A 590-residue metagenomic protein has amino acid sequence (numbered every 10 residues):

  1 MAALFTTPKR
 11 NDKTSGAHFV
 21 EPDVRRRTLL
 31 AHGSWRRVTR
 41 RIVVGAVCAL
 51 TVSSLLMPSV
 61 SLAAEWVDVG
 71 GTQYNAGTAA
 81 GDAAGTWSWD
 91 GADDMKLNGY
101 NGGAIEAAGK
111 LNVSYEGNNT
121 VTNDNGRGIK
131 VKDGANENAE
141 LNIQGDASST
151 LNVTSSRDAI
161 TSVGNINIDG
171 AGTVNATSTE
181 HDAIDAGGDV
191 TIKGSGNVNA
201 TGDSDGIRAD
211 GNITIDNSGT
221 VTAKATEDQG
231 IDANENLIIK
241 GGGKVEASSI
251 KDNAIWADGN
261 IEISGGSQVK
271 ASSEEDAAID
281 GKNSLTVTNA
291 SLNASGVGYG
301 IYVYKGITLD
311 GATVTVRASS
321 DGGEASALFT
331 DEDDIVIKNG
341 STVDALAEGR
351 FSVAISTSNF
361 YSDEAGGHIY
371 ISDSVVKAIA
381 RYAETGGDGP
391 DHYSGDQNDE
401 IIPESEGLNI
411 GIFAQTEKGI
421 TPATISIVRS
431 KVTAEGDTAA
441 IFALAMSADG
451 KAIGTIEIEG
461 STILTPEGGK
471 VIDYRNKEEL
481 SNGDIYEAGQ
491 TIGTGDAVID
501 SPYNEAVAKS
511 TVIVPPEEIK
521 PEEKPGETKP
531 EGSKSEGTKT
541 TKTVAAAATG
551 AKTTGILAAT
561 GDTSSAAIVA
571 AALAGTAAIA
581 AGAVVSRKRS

Functional and structural regions predicted by a protein language model:
M1-A63, S590: Sec-dependent, cleavable N-terminal signal peptides
F5, V60-E518: A composition-driven surface/loop motif
T6-T7, T14-A17, T28-A31, A277 (+3 more regions): Ala/Thr-enriched low-complexity intrinsically disordered regions
K9-K13, E21-D23, N217, N289 (+3 more regions): Intrinsically disordered, low-complexity polyampholyte segments enriched for Lys and acidic residues
L56-W66, A558-A566, S586: Sec-dependent signal peptide cleavage junction
S501-D562: C-terminal low-complexity, Ser/Thr- and acidic/Pro-rich disordered "stalk" regions positioned immediately N-terminal
S565-R587: A cross-kingdom C-terminal cell-surface attachment/processing module
